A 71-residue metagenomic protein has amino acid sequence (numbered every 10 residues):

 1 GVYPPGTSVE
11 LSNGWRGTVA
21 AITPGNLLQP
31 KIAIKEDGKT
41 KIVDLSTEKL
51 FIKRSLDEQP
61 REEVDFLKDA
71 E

Functional and structural regions predicted by a protein language model:
G1-E71: Terminal helices and disordered tails flanking the catalytic cores of nucleotide-processing hydrolases
